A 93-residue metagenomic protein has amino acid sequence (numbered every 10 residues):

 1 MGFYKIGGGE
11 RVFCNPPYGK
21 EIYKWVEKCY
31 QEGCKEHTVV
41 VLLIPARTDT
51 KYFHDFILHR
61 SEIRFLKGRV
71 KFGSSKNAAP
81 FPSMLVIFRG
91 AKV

Functional and structural regions predicted by a protein language model:
M1-V93: Class I S-adenosyl-L-methionine-dependent methyltransferase catalytic core
